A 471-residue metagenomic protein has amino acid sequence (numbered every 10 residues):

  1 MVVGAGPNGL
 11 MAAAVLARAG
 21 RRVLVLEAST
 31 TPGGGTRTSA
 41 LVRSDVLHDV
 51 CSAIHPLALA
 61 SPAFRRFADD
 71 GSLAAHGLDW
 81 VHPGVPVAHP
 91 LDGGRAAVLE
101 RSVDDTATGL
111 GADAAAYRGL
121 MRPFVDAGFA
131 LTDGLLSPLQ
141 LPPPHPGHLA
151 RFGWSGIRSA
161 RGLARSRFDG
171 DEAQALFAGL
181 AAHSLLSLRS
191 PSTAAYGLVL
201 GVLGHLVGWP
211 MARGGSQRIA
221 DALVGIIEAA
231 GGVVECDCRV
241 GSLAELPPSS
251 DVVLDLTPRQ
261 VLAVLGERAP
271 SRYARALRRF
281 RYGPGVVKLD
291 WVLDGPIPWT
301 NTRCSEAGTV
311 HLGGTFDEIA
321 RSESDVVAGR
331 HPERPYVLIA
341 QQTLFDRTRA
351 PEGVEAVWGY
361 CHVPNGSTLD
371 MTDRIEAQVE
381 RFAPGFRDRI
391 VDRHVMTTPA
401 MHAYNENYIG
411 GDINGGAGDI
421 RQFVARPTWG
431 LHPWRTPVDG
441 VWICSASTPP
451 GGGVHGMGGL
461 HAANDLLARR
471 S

Functional and structural regions predicted by a protein language model:
M1-F129, A417: N-terminal glycine-rich phosphate/pyrophosphate-binding loop and immediately adjacent elements
R21-V23, V252, D388: Hydrophobic anchor at the start of a short beta-strand that flanks the dinucleotide cofactor-binding loop
S52, C444-L467: A conserved FAD-binding loop/helix module that cradles the flavin
D92-P191: Rossmann-like flavin
D105-T108, R259-A263, V292, P351-Q378: Conserved FAD/dinucleotide-binding core of flavoprotein oxidoreductases
G170-S187, E333-L338, G385-P449: A glycine-rich dinucleotide-binding beta-alpha-beta segment and adjacent secondary-structure elements that constitute
G197-G241, S250: Helical element adjacent to the flavin cofactor pocket in flavoenzyme catalytic cores
C236-A350: Mid-domain catalytic core of redox enzymes that form a hydrophobic substrate pocket/lid adjacent to a catalytic redox
